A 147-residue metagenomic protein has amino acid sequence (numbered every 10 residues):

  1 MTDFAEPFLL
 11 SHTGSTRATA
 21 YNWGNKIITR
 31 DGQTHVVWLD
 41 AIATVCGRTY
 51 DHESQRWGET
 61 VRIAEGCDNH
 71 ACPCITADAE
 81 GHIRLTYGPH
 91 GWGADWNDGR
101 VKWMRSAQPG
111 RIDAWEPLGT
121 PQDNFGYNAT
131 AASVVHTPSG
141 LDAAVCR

Functional and structural regions predicted by a protein language model:
M1-R147: Extracellular, repeat-based ectodomains that mediate carbohydrate processing or recognition
